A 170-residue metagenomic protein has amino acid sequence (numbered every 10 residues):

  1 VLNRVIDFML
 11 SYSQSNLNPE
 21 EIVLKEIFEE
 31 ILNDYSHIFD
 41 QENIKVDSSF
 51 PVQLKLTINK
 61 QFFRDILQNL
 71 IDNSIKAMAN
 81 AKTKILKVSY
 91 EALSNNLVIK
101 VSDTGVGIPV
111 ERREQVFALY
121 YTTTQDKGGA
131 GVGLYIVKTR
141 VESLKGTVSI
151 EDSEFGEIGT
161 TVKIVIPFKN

Functional and structural regions predicted by a protein language model:
V1-I38: Conserved DHp (HisKA) dimerization/phosphotransfer helix of two-component histidine kinases, i.e., the long coiled-coil
D40, K45-K55: Conserved catalytic submotifs in the C-terminal HATPase_c
Q61, Q68-N73: Conserved polar catalytic motif of the HATPase_c/GHKL fold
T83-N95: Short beta-strand/loop element within the Bergerat-fold HATPase_c
D103: Acidic ATP/Mg2+-coordinating residue in the GHKL
I108-Y120: Short conserved segment of the HATPase_c
V141-E142: Detector for a conserved hydrophobic position within an alpha-helical segment of the HATPase_c
G146-T147: Conserved glycine-rich
